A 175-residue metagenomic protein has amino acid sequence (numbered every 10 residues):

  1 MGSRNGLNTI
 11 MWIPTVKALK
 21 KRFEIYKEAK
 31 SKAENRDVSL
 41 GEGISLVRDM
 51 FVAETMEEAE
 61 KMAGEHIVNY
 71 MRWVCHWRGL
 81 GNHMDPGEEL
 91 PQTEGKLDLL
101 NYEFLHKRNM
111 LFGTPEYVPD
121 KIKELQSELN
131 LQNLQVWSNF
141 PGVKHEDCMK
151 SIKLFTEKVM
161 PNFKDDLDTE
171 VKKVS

Functional and structural regions predicted by a protein language model:
M1-F23, K27: A conserved active-site cap/scaffold subdomain adjacent to cofactor or substrate pockets
L7-N8, F104-R108, V136-G142: Glycine- and acidic
I10-W12, S45-V47, Q135-W137: A cross-family glycoside hydrolase active-site/sugar-binding cleft signature
I13-P14, W137-C148: Glycine-rich, proline-tolerant flexible connector loops at the mouths of alpha/beta enzymes
K17-L131, K164-S175: An alpha-helical appendage that flanks or caps ligand/catalytic pockets
T55-M56, K144-L154: Short glycine/threonine-rich loop-to-helix capping motif typified by GTGT followed within a few residues by an Asp-Pro
K153-L167: Alpha-helix-loop-beta-strand connector modules within alpha/beta enzyme cores
